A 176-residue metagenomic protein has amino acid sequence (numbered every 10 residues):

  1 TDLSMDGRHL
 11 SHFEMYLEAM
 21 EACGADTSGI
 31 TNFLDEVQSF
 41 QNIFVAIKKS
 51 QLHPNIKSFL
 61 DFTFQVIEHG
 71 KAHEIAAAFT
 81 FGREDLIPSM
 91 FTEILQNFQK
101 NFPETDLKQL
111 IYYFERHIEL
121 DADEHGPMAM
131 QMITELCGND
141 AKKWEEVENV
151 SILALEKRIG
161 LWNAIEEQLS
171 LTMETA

Functional and structural regions predicted by a protein language model:
T1-A176: Non-heme di-metal
